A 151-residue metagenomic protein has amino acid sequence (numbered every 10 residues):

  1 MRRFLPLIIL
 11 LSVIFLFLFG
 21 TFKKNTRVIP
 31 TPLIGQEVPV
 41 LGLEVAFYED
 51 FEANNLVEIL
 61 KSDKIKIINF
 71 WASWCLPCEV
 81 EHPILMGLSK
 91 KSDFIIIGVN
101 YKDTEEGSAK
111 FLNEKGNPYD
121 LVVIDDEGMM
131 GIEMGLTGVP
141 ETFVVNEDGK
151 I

Functional and structural regions predicted by a protein language model:
M1-F47: N-terminal targeting signals for export/organelle localization
F4, N113-P118, D125-I151: Thiol/disulfide oxidoreductase modules built on the thioredoxin-like
P30, G35, L56-I59, M134-G135: Short secondary-structure boundary/capping segments
L41-I67: A short beta-strand-turn-helix
K64-K66, F70-W74, G138: Short pre-active-site segment immediately N-terminal to redox-active cysteine/selenocysteine motifs in thiol-based
I67-I68, I96, T142: Hydrophobic beta-strand anchors of alpha/beta hydrolase catalytic cores
F70-G87: Conserved redox-active cysteine motifs that mediate thiol-disulfide chemistry, especially di-cysteine Cys-X(1-2)-Cys
K90-E127, V139: Conserved segment of the thioredoxin-like fold in thiol-based oxidoreductases
